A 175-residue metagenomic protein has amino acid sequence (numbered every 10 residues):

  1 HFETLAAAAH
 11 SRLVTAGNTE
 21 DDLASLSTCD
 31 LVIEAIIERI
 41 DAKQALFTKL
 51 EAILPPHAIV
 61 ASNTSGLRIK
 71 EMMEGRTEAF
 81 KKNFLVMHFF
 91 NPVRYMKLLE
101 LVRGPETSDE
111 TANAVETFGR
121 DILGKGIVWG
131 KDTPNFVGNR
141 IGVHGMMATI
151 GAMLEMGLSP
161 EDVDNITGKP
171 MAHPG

Functional and structural regions predicted by a protein language model:
H1-D30, I40-D41, A45: Conserved N-terminal Rossmann-fold NAD(P) cofactor-binding segment
A9, I33, I53: Catalytic or ion-coupling anion/metal-binding cores of large enzyme and transporter domains
T15-G17, I33, A61, L85-M87 (+1 more regions): Hydrophobic/aromatic beta-strand patches that form the interior of the parallel beta-sheet core in alpha/beta enzyme
N18, S65-L67, F89-P92, D132-N135 (+1 more regions): Glycine-rich beta-alpha junction loops
E34, E38: Residues immediately C-terminal
R39-G119: Rossmann-fold NAD(P)-binding glycine/threonine-rich loop
E78-F80, L98-T133, V143-G175: Internal alpha-helical scaffold of NAD(P)-dependent oxidoreductase catalytic cores
